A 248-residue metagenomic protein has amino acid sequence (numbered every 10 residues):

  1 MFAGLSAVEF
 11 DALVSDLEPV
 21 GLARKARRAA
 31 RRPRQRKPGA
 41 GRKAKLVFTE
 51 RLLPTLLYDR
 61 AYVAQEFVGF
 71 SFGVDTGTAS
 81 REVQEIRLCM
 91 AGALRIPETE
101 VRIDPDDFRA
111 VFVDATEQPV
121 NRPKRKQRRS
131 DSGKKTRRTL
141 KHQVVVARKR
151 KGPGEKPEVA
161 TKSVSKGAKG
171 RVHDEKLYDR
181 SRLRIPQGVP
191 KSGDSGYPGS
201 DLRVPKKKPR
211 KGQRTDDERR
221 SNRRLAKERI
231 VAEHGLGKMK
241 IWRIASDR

Functional and structural regions predicted by a protein language model:
M1-K43: Charged, often Cys/His-bearing segments associated with DNA-binding zinc-finger transcription factors
S6, V47, R214-D217: Ser/Thr-centered flexible coil motifs
F10, E50-P54, E228, A232: Short runs of predominantly hydrophobic/aromatic residues within well-ordered alpha helices that form helix-helix
P19-A23, R60-V63, L88, G92: Short helix-loop boundary/capping segments at the starts of domains
R34-A40, T49, A64-G69: Glycine-/proline-rich flexible loop or hinge segments
L46-Y62: Short, amphipathic alpha-helical "recognition" segments used to contact nucleic acids or chromatin
F67-R248: Short, well-ordered secondary-structure "scaffold" segments embedded in the functional core of diverse domains
